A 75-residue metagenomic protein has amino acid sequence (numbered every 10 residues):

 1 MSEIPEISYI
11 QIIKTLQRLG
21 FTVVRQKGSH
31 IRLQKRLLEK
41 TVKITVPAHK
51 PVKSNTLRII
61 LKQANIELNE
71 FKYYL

Functional and structural regions predicted by a protein language model:
M1, R25, R36-L38, E70-L75: Ribonuclease/tRNase effector modules and their secretory precursors
M1-K27: N-terminal first-folded block
Y9-I10, G20-F21, R32, T41-T45 (+1 more regions): A general secondary-structure boundary signal
R25-I59: A short, structured beta-strand/loop element
P51-L75: C-terminal structural segments of small proteins and small subunits
